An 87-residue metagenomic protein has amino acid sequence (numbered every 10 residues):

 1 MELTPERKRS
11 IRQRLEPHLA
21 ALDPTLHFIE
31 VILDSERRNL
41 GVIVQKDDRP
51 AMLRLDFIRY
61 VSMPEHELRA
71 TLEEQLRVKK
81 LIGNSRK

Functional and structural regions predicted by a protein language model:
M1-E30, M63-K87: Negatively charged, low-complexity tracts enriched in Asp/Glu with abundant Ser/Thr
P17-A51: Amphipathic, interaction-prone secondary-structure segments
D48-E65: Short, charged early-sequence alpha-helical segments and their helix-coil boundaries
